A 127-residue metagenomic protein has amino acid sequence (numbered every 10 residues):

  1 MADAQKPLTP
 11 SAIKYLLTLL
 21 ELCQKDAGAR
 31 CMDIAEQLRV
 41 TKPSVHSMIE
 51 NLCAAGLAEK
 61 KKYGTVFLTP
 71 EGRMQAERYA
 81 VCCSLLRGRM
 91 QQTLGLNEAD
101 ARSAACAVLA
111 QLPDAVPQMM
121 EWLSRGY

Functional and structural regions predicted by a protein language model:
D3-V40: N-terminal helix-turn-helix DNA-binding core of bacterial DNA-binding proteins
E36, C53-A54, Q92: Alpha-helical residues within the helix-turn-helix
P43, A99: Key DNA-contact positions within bacterial/archaeal DNA-binding proteins
I49-E50: Short, hydrophobic-biased segments on the C-terminal half of alpha helices that form "recognition helices"
C53-K61: A short, conserved structural fragment
G64-C82: Basic, amphipathic "hinge/linker" alpha-helix immediately C-terminal to the N-terminal HTH DNA-binding motif
S103-Y127: C-terminal regulatory/oligomerization modules of transcriptional regulators
